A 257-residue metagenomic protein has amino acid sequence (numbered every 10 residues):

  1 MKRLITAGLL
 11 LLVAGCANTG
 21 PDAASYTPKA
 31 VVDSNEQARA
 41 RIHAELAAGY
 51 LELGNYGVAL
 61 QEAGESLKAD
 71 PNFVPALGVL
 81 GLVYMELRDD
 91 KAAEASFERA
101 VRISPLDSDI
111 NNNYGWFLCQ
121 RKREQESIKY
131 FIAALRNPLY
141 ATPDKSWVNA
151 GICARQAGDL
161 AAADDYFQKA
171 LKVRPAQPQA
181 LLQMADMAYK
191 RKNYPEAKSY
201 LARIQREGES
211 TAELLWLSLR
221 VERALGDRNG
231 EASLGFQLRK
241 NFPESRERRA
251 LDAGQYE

Functional and structural regions predicted by a protein language model:
G15-N35: Bacterial Sec signal peptide processing site at the extreme N-terminus
N35, A69, I103-S104, N137-L139 (+3 more regions): Structural marker of alpha-solenoid helical repeat scaffolds
R39, F73, D107, A141-P143 (+3 more regions): Residue-level recognition of tetratricopeptide repeat
E45, V79, N113, W147-N149 (+2 more regions): Canonical tetratricopeptide repeat
